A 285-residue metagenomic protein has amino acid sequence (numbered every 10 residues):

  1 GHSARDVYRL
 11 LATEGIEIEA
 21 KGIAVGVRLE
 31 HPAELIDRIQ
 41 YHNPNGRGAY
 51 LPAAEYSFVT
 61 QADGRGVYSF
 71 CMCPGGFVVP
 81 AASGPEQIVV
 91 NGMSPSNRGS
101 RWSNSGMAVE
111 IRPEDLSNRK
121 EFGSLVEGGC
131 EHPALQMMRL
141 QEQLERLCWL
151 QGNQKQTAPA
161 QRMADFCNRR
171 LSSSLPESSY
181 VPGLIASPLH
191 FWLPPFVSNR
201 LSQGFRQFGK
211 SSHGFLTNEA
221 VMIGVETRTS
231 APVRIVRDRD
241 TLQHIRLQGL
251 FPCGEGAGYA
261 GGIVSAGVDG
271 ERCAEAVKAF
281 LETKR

Functional and structural regions predicted by a protein language model:
G1-R285: Residues forming the flavin
